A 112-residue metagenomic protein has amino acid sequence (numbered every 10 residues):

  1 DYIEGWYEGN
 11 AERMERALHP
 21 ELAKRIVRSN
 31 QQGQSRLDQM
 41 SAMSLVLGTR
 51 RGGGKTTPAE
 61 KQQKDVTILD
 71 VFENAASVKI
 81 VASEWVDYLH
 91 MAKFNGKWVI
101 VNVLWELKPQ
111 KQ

Functional and structural regions predicted by a protein language model:
D1-N10: Short, aromatic-enriched amphipathic alpha-helices that serve as compact interaction elements
Y2, M14, L22, V78 (+1 more regions): Hydrophobic pocket/interface hotspot
G9-R25: Short, well-ordered alpha-helical segments enriched in acidic and aromatic residues
A23-R28, S35-W85: Surface-exposed, charged secondary-structure patches
K24, Q31, L107-P109: Flexible, glycine-rich phosphate/dinucleotide-binding loops and adjacent beta-alpha linkers at cofactor/substrate
R28-N30, N95: Solvent-exposed strand-loop boundary residues in beta-sheet-rich modules
G33-L37, W98-V101: Tryptophan-centered short beta-strand motifs
S77-K79, V86-K111: Short beta-strand edge/turn micro-motifs at domain boundaries
